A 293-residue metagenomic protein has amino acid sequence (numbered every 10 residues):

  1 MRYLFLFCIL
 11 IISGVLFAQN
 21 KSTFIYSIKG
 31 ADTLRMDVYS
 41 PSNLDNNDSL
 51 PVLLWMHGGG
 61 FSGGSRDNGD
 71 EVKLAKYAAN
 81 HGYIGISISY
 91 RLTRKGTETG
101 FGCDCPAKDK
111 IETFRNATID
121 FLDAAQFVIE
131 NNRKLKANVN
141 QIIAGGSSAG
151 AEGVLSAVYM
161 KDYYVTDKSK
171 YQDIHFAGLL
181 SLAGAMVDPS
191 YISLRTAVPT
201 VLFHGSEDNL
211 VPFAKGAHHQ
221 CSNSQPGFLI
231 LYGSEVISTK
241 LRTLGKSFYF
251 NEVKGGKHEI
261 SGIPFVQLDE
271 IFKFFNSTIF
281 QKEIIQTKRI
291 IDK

Functional and structural regions predicted by a protein language model:
A18-D48: N-terminal cap/lid segment of alpha/beta-hydrolase-fold proteins
D48-G60: Short beta-strand element of the alpha/beta-hydrolase
S65-R66, Y90-R115: Cap/lid segment of the alpha/beta-hydrolase catalytic domain
R66-I88, K95: Short amphipathic alpha-helix adjacent to the substrate-entry channel of hydrolases
C105-R133: Alpha/beta-hydrolase active-site loop
A125-T196: Primarily recognizes the serine-hydrolase "nucleophile elbow" in alpha/beta-hydrolase and SGNH/GDSL folds
K168-L244: The feature captures the conserved acid-bearing segment of alpha/beta-hydrolase catalytic domains
L231, E235-K293: C-terminal catalytic histidine-bearing segment of alpha/beta-hydrolase fold enzymes
